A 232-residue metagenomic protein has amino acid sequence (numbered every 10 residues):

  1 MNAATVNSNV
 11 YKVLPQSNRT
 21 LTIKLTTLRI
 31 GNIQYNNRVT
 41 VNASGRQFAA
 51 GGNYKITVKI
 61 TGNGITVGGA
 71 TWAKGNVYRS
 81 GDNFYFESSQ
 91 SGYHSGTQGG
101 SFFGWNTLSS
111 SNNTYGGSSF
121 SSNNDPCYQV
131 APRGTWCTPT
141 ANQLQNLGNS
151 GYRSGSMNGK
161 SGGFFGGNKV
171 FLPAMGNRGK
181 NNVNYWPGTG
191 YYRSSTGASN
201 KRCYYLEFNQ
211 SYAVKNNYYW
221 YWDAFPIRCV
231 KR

Functional and structural regions predicted by a protein language model:
M1-A3, L172: Short helix-loop boundary/capping segments
A3, S8-R133, T196-A198, Y221-R232: Short, compositionally biased
N76-S80, S91-S95, T107, N112-N113 (+1 more regions): C-terminal, surface-exposed recognition/capping segments
